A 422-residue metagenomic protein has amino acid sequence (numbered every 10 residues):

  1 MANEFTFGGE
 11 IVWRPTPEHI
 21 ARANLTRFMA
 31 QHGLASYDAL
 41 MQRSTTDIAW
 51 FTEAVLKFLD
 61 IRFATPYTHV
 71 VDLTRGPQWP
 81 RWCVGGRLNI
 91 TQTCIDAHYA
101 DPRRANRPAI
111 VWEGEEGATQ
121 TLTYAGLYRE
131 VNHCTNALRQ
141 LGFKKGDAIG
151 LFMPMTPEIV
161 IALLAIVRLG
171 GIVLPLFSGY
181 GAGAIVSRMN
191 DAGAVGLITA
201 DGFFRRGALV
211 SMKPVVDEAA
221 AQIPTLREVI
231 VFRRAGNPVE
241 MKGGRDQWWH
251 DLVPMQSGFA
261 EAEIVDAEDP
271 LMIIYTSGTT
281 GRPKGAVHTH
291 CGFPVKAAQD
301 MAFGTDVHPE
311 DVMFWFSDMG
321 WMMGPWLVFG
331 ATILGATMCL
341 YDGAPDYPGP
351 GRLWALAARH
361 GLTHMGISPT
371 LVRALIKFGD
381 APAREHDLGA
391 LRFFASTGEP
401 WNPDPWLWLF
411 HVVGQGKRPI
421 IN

Functional and structural regions predicted by a protein language model:
L25-T26, A30-G33, C94-T123, R233-M241: AMP-dependent adenylate-forming
A39-R43, T91, N106, I110-L164 (+4 more regions): Conserved AMP-binding/adenylate-forming core of the ANL superfamily
N106-P108, I230-V231, K242-Y275, R282 (+3 more regions): Conserved pre-ATP/AMP-binding loop-to-beta segment of ANL
E116-G117, T199-A267, G379: ANL superfamily adenylate-forming
G117, I273-G285, M301: Conserved adenylation A10 loop of the ANL superfamily
M153-P154, L174-N190, G202-M212, G292 (+2 more regions): ATP-dependent adenylate-forming carboxylate-activation enzymes
P294-V312, M322-H364, K377-P382: Conserved AMP-binding/adenylation subdomain of ANL enzymes
A336, L362-I367, I376-N422: Gly/Ser/Thr-rich phosphate-binding loop
